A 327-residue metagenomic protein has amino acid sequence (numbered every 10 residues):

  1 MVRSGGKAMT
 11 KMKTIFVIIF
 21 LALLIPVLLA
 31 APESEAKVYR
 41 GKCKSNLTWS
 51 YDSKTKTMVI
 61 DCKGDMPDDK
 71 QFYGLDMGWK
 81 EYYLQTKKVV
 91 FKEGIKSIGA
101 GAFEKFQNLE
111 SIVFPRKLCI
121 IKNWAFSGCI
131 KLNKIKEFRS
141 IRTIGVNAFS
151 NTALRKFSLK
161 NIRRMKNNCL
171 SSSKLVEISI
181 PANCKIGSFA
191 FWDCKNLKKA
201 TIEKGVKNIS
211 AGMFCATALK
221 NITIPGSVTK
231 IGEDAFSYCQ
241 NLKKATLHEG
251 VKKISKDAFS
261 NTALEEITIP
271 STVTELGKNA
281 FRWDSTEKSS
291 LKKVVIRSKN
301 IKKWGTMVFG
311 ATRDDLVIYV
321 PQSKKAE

Functional and structural regions predicted by a protein language model:
G5-G6, G226: Residue-identity detector for glycine
K7-I19: Bacterial N-terminal signal peptides that target proteins for export
I18-V27: Bacterial N-terminal signal peptides
P26-Y39: Sec-dependent signal peptide cleavage junction
K37-N108, A125-S127, W192, A258 (+3 more regions): Surface-exposed repetitive/solenoidal architectures
T57-D65, L84-S97, Q107-I120, I130-T143 (+8 more regions): Structural signature of tandem-repeat unit edges
G99-A102, K122-A125, G145-A148, K166-C169 (+6 more regions): Consensus positions within tandem repeat domains that build extended binding/scaffold surfaces
